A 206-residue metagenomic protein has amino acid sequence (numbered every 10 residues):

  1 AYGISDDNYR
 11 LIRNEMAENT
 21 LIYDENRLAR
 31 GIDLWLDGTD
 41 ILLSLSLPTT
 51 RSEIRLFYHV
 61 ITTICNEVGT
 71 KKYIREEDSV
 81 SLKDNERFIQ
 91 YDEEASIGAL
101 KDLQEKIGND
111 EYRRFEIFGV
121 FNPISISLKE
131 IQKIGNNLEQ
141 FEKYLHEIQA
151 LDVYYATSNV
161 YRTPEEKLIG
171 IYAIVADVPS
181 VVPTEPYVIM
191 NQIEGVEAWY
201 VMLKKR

Functional and structural regions predicted by a protein language model:
A1-I4: Short glycine-/aliphatic-rich beta-strand segments at the starts of folded cytosolic domains
D6-E53: Short, intrinsically disordered low-complexity segments
L34, T70-Y73, Y154: Generic preference for hydrophobic/aromatic residues in regular secondary structure cores
R51-Y58, I131, G135: Generic detection of long, well-ordered alpha-helical segments
E53-D78: Acidic, low-complexity cytosolic segments
R75-R87: Short proline/glycine- and acidic-rich turn/helix-capping motifs at secondary-structure junctions
R87-R206: Aromatic/basic-lined ligand-recognition segments that form π-stacking hydrophobic pockets flanked by Lys/Arg to engage
